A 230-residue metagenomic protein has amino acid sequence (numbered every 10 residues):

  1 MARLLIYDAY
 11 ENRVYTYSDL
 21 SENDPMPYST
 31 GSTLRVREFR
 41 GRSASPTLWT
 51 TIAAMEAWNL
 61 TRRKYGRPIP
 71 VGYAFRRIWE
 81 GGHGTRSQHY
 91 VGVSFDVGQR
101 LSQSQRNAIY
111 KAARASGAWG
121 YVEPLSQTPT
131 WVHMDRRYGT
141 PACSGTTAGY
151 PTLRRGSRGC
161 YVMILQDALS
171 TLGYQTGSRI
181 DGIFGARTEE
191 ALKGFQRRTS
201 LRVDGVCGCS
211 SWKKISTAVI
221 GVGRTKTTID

Functional and structural regions predicted by a protein language model:
R3-T128, V132-Y138: Cell-envelope/glycan interface and biosynthesis
L4-Y7, T85-S94, Q99-L172, S178 (+6 more regions): Catalytic cores and adjacent binding grooves of peptidoglycan-active enzymes
I220-D230: C-terminal extensions
